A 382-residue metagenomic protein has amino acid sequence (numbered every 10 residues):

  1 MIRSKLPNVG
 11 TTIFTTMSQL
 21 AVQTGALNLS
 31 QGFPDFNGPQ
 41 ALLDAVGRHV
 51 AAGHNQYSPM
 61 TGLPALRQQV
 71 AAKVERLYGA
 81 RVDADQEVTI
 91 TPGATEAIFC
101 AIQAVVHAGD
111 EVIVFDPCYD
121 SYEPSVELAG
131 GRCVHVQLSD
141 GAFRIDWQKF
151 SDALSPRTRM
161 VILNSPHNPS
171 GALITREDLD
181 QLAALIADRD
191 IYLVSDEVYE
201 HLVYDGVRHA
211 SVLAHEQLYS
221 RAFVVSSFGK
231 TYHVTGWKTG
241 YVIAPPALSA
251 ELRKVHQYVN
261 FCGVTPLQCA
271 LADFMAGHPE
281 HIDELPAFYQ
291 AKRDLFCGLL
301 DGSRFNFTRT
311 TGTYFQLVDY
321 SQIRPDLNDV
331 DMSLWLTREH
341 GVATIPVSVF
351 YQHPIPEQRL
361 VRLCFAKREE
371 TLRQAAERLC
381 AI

Functional and structural regions predicted by a protein language model:
R3-G93, C100, F274-G277: N-terminal small-domain helix-loop-helix segment of the aminotransferase-like
H54, L252-H256, M275-G298, P325-L327: Structural signature of PLP-dependent enzymes
A72, S151-D152, W335-T344, F350-I382: PLP-dependent enzyme catalytic core of the Aspartate aminotransferase-like
A104-V126: Conserved PLP-anchoring active-site segment centered on the Schiff-base-forming lysine
L128-C133: A short helix-loop-beta submotif of the ANL/AMP-binding
V134, D140-V207: Active-site phosphate-binding strand-loop segment of PLP-dependent enzymes
H215-E251, G263: Active-site PLP attachment segment
A272, A287-C297, F307-S321: Conserved glycine-rich beta-strand-loop-beta hairpin in the small C-terminal domain of fold type I
